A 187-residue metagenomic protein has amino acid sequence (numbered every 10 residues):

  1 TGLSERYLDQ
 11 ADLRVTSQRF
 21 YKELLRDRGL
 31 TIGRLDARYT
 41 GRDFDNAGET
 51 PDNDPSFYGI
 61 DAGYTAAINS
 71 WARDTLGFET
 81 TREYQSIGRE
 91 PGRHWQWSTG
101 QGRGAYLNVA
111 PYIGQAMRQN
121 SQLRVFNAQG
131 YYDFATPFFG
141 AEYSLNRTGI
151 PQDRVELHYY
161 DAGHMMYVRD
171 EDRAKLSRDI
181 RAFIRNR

Functional and structural regions predicted by a protein language model:
T1-A135: Alpha/beta-hydrolase fold catalytic core
W97, A105-Y106, P151-H158, R173: Long, structured stretches of catalytic cores involved in phosphate-ester chemistry, encompassing
L123, P137-R147: Short alpha-helix in the alpha/beta-hydrolase fold that links the catalytic acid
R124, G149-M165: Catalytic histidine neighborhood in serine/cysteine hydrolases with alpha/beta-hydrolase-type architecture
N127-Y131, Y159-D161, I180: Active-site proximal loops enriched in glycine and acidic residues that flank catalytic Cys/His/Asp and coordinate
G140-Y143, K175, D179: Alpha-helical elements of Rossmann-like donor-binding domains used by nucleotide-donor carbohydrate transfer enzymes
G163-R173: Catalytic histidine-centered segment of alpha/beta-hydrolase-like enzymes
D179-R187: C-terminal alpha-helix
